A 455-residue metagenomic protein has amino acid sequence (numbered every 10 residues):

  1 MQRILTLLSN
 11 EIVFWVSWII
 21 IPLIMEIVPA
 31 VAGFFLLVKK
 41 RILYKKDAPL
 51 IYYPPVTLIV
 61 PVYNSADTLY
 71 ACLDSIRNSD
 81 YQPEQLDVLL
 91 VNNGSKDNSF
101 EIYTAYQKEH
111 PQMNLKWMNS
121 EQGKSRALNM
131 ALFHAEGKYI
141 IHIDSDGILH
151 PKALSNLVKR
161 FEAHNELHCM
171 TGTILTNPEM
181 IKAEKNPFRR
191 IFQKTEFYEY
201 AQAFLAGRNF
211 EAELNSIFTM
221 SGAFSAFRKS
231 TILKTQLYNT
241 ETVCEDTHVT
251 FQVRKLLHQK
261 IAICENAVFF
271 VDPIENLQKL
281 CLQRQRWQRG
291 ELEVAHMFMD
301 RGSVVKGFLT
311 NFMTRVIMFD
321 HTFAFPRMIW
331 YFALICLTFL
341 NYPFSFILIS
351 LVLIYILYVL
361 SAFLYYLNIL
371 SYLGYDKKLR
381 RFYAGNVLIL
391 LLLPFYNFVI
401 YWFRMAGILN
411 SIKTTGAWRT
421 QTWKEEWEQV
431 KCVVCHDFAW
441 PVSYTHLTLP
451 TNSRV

Functional and structural regions predicted by a protein language model:
M1-Y52, Y365, I400-S411, P441-Y444: N-terminal membrane-anchoring/stem segments of glycan-assembly enzymes
F35-K40, A48-L50, D320-T414: Membrane-embedded multi-pass helical conduit in multi-pass membrane proteins, especially envelope-biosynthetic
P55-T57, D87, H248: Cell-envelope/extracellular polymer assembly enzymes that use nucleotide-activated donors
S75-Q85: Short, acidic, metal-binding catalytic loop of nucleotide-sugar glycosyltransferases
N92-E101, S120-Q122: A conserved acidic beta->alpha catalytic loop
W117, S125-A127, P151-Q236, T240 (+3 more regions): Long helical/loop segments within the catalytic core of UDP-sugar-dependent glycosyltransferases, especially the large
I140: Short aromatic/hydrophobic "clamp" motif used to bind/position activated sugar donors
Y444-T451: Conserved small/polar residues in nucleotide/adenosyl-binding loops
